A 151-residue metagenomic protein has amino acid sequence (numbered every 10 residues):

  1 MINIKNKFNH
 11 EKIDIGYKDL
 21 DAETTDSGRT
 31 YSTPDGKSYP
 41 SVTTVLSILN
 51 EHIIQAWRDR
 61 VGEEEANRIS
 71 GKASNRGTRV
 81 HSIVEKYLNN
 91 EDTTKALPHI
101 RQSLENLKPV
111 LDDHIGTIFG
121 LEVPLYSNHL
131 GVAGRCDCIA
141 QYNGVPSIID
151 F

Functional and structural regions predicted by a protein language model:
M1-A133: Metal-dependent nuclease catalytic cores that hydrolyze phosphodiester bonds in DNA/RNA, characterized by
H81, G134-F151: Conserved catalytic cores of phosphodiester-cleaving nucleases, focusing on short active-site segments
